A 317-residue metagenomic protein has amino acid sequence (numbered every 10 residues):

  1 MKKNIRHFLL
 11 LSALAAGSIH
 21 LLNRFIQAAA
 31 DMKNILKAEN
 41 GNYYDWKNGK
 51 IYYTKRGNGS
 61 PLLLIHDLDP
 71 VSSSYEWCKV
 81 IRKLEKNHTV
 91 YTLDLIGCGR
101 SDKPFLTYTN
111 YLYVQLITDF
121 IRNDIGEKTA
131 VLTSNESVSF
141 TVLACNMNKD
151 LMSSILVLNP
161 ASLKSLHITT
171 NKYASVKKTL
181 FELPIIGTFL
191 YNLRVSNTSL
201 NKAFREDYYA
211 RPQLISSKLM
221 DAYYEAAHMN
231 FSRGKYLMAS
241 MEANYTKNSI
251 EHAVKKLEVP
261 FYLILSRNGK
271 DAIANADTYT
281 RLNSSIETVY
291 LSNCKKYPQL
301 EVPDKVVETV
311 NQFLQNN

Functional and structural regions predicted by a protein language model:
K2-I26: Hydrophobic alpha-helical topogenic segments used for membrane insertion/localization
W46-R56: A short loop-to-beta-strand scaffold at the N-terminal edge of the catalytic core in hydrolase folds
T54-R100: Conserved HGGG/HGGXW glycine-rich cap/lid loop of the alpha/beta-hydrolase fold
T92-L132, E308: Active-site loop/oxyanion-hole signature of alpha/beta-hydrolase fold enzymes
G126-T170: Conserved hydrolase catalytic core segment
L193-A253: Conserved alpha/beta-hydrolase catalytic His-Asp/Glu region
K256-C294: Conserved loop-alpha-helix segment in the C-terminal half of the alpha/beta-hydrolase fold that carries the catalytic
S284-N317: Catalytic active-site module of serine/aspartate enzymes centered on a nucleophile-bearing elbow/loop
